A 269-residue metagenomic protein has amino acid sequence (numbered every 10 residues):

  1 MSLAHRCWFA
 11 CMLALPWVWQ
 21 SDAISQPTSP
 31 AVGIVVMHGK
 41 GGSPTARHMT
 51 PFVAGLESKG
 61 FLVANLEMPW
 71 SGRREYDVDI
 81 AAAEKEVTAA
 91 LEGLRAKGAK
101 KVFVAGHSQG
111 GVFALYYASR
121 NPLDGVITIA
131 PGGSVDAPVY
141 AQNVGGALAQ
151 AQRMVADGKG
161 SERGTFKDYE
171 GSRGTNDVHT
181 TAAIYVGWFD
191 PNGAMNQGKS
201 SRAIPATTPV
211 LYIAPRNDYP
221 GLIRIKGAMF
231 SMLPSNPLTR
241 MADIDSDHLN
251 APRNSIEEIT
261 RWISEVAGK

Functional and structural regions predicted by a protein language model:
S29-L56, M68: Short, surface-exposed "cap/lid" segments of acyl-processing enzymes
E57-R73: Conserved alpha/beta-hydrolase
D77-K97: Alpha/beta-hydrolase active-site loop
A105-G110, A114: Gly/Ala-rich beta-loop-alpha elbow adjacent to hydrolase catalytic centers
I129-S200: Accessory cap/linker subdomain of secreted extracellular hydrolases
I204-A206, Y212-A214: Short beta-strand/loop motif that positions the catalytic acidic residue of the alpha/beta-hydrolase fold
Y219-I225, A251: Conserved alpha/beta-hydrolase "acid-adjacent" motif
A242-K269: Catalytic active-site module of serine/aspartate enzymes centered on a nucleophile-bearing elbow/loop
